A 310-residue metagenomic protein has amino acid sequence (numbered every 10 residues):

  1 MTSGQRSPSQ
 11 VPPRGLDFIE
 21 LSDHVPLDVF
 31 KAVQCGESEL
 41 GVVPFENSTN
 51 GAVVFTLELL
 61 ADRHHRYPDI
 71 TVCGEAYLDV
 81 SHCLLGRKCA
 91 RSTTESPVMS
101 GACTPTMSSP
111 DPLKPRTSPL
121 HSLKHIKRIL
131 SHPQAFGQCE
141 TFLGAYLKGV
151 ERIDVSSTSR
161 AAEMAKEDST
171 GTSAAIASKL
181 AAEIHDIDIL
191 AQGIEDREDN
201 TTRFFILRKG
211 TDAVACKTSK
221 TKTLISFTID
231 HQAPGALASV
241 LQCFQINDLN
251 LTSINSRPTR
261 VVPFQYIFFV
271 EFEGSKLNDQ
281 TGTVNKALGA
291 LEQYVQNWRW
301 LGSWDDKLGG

Functional and structural regions predicted by a protein language model:
M1-G310: Domain-level signature for soluble enzymes in the chorismate/prephenate branch of the shikimate pathway
